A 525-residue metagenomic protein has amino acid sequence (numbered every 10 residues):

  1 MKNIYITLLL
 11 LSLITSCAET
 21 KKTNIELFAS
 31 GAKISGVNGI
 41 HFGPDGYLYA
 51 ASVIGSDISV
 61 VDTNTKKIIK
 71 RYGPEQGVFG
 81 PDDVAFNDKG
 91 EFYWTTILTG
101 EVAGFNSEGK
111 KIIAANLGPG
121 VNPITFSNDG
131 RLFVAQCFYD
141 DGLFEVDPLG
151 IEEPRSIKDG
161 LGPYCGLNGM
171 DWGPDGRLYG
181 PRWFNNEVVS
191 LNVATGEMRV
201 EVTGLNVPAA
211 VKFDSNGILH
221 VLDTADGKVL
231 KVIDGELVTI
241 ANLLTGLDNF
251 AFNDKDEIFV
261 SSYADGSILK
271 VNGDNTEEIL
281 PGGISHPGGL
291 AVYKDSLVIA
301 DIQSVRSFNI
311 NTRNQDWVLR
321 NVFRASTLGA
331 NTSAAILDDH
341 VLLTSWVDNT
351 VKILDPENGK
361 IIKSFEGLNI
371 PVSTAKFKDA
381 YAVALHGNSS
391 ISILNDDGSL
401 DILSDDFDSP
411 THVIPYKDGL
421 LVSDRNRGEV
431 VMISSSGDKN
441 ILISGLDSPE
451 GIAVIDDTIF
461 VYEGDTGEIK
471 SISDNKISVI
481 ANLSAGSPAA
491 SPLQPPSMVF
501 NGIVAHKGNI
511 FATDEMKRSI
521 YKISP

Functional and structural regions predicted by a protein language model:
K2-L10: Sec-dependent signal peptide recognition, specifically the positively charged N-region followed immediately by
T15-S16: C-terminal motif of bacterial Sec signal peptides marking the signal peptidase cleavage site
N24-G31, K67-P74, G109-A115, E152-L161 (+9 more regions): A short beta-strand motif characteristic of beta-propeller blades
G31-D45, E75-K89, E101, L117-A135 (+14 more regions): Beta-rich, blade/repeat-based domains predominating in secreted/periplasmic proteins but also intracellular
H41-Q76: N-terminal, post-signal-peptide region of Sec/Tat-exported proteins
A50-S56, Y93-T99, V134-D141, G180-F184 (+8 more regions): Conserved beta-strand positions in repeat-built beta-propeller and related beta-rich domains
D57-S59, E101-G104, D141-E145, E187-S190 (+8 more regions): A short loop-to-beta-strand structural motif that recurs across blades of beta-propeller domains
D62-K66, F105-K110, V146-I151, L191-G196 (+8 more regions): Short loop/turn segments that connect beta-strands within beta-propeller blades
